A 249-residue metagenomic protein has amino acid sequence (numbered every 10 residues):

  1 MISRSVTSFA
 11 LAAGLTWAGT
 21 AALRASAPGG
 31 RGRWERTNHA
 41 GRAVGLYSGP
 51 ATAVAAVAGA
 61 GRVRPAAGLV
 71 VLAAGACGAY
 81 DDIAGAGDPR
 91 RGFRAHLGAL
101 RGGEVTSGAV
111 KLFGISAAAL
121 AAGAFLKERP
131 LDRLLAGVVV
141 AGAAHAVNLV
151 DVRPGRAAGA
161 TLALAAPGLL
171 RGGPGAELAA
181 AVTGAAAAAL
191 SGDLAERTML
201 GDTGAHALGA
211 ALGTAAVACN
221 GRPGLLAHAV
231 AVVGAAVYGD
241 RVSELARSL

Functional and structural regions predicted by a protein language model:
M1-L249: Short amphipathic, positively biased membrane-proximal segments that drive organelle/inner-membrane targeting
